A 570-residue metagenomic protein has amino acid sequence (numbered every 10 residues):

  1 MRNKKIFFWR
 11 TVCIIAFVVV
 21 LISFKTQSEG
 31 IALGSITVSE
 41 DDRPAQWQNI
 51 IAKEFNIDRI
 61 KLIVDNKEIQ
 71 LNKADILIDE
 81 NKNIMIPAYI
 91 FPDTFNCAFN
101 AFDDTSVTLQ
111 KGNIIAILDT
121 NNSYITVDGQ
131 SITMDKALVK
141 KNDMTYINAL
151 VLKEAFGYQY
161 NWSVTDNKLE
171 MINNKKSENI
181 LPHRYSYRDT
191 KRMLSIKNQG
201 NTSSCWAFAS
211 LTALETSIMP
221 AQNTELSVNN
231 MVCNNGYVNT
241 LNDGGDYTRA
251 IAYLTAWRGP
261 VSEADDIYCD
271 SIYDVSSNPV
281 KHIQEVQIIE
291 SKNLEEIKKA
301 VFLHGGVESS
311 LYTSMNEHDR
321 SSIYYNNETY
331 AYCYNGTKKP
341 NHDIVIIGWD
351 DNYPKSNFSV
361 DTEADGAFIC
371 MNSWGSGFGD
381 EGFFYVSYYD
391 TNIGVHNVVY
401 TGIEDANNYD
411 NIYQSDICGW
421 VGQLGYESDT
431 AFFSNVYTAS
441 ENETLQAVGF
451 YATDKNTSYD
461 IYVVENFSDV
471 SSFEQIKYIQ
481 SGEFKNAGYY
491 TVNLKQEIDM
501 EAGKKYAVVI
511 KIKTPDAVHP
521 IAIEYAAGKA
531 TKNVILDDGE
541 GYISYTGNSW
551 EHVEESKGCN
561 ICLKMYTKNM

Functional and structural regions predicted by a protein language model:
M1-K4: N-terminal secretory signal peptides that target proteins for export/translocation
I6-E29: Sec-dependent N-terminal signal peptides of Gram-positive bacterial secreted proteins and lipoproteins
F24-H183: Primary recognition of N-terminal secretory signal peptides and signal-anchoring hydrophobic helices
N173-Q446, Y451-G482, G503, I521-G528: Catalytic-core signature of thiol
S481-G488, M500: Short proline/glycine- and polar residue-rich coil/turn motifs
Y489-E497: Exposed aromatic-hydrophobic patches
I498-I512: Noncatalytic modules at the cell exterior or secretory-pathway interfaces, chiefly beta-strand-rich lectin/adhesion
K511-M570: Short, surface-exposed beta-strand/loop patches at domain edges that form aromatic-rich interfacial subsites
